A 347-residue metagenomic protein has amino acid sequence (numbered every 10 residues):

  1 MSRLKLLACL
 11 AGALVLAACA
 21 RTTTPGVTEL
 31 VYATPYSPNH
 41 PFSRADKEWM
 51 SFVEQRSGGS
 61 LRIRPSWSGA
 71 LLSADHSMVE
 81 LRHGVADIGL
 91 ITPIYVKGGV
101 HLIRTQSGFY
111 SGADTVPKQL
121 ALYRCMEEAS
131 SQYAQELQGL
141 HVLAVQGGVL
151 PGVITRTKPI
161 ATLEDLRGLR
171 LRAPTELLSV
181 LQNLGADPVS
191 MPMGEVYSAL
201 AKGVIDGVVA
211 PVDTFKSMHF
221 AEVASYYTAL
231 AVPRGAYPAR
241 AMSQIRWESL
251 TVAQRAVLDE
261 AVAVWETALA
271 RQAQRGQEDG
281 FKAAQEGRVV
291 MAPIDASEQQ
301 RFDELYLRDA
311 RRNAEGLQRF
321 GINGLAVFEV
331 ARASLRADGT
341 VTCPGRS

Functional and structural regions predicted by a protein language model:
M1-A8: Bacterial N-terminal signal peptides that target proteins for export
A8-A17: Bacterial N-terminal signal peptides
C19-K118, Q135-E136, L140-S347: N-terminal secretory/targeting leader peptides
V116-M126: N-terminal presequences and immediately downstream first alpha-helices
R124-Q138: Hinge/lid segment of periplasmic solute-binding proteins
